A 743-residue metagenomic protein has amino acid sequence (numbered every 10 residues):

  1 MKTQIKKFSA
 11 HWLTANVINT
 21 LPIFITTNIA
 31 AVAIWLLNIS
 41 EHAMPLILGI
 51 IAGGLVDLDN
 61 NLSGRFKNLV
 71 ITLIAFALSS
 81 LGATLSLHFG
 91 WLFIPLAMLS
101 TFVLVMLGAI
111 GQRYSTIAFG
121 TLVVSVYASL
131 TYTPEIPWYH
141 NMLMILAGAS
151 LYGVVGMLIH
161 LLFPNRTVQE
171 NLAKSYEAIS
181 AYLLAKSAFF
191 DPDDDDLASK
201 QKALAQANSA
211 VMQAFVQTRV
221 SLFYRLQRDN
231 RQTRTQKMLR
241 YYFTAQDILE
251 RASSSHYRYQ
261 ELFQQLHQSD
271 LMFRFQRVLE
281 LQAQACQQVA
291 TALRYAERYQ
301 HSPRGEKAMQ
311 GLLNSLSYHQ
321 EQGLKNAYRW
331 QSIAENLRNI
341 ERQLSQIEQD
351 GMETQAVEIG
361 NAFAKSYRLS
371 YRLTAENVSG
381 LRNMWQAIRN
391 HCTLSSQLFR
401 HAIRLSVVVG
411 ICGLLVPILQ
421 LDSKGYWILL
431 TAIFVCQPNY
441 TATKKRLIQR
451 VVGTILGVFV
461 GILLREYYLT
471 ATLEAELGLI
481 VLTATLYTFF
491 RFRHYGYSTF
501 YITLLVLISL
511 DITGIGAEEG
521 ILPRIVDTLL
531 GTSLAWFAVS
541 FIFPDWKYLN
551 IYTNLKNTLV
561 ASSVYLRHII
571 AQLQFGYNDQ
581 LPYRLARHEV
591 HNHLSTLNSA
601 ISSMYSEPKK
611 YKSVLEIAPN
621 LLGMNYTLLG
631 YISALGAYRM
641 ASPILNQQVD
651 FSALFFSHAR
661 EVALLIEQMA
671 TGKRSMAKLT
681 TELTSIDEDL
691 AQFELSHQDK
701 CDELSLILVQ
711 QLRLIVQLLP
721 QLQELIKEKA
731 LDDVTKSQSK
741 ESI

Functional and structural regions predicted by a protein language model:
M1-L21, N28, L36, D57-L58 (+6 more regions): Long, hydrophobic alpha-helical segments that serve as membrane-spanning/inserting helices
F8-T20, I25-Y139, G153: Helix-loop-helix transmembrane hairpins and adjacent membrane-interface loops of multi-pass inner-membrane proteins
I29-L37, A52, V56, L78-S86 (+12 more regions): Alpha-helical membrane-inserting segments
A33-L48, G82-L99, N141-A147, L419-I428 (+2 more regions): Structural signature of hydrophobic alpha-helical transmembrane segments
L37-N38, N377-T485, L504: Core alpha-helical transmembrane segments of integral membrane proteins
T116, G120-N141, L507-R524, I542: Transmembrane helix-loop junctions at the membrane interface of multipass transporters and ion channels
I145, A149-E170, A538-Y552: Transmembrane signal-anchor/signal-peptide helices with a preference for the extracytoplasmic
L463-M604, K609, S613, L622: Generic detector of multi-pass transmembrane helix bundles and their immediately adjacent loops in polytopic membrane
